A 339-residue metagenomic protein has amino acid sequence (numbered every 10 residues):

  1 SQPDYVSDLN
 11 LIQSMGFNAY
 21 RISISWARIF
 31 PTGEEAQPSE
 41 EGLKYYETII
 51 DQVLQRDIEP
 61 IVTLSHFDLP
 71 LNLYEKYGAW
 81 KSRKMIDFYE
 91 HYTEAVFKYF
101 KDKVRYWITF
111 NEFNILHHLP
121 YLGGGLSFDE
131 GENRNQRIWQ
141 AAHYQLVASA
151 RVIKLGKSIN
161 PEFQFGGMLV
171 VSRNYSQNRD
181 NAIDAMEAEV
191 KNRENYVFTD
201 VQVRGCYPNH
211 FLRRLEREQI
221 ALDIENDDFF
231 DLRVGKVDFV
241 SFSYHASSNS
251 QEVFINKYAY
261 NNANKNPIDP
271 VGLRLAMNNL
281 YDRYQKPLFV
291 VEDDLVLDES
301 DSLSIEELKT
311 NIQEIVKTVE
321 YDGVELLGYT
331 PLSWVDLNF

Functional and structural regions predicted by a protein language model:
S1-S39, L43, I49-Q52: N-terminal structural segment of carbohydrate-active enzymes
G33-E34, E47-F339: Active-site region of glycoside hydrolase catalytic domains
